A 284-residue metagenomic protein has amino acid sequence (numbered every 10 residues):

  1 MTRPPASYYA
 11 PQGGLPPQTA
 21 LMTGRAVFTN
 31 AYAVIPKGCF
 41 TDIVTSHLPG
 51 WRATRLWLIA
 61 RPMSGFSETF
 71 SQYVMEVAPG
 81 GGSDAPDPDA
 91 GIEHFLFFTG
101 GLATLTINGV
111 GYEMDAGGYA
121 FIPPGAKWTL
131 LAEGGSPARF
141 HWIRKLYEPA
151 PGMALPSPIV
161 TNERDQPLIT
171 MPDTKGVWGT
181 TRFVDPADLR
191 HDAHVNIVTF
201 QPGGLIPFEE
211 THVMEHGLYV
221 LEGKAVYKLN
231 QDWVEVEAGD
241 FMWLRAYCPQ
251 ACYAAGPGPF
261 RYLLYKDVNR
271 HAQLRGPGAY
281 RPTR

Functional and structural regions predicted by a protein language model:
M1-E68, G135, R139-A193, P277-R284: A short, N-terminal "cap"/entry segment at the start of jelly-roll beta-barrel domains of the cupin/DSBH fold
T2-A31, F208-T211, E215-L221, V226-R284: C-terminal functional regions that serve as terminal interaction/effector modules
A53-P62, S71-A90, T181-V184, N196-H212 (+1 more regions): Conserved short histidine dyad/triad with adjacent acidic residue
S71, D84-P86, I92, N108 (+5 more regions): Short, solvent-exposed loop/turn positions at domain surfaces that link secondary-structure elements or cap domain
P79, G91-T104, N108, V213-N230: Glycine- and acidic-residue-biased ligand/ion/polar-headgroup-sensing regions
F95, G109-P124, N230-Y247: Short acidic-glycine-tyrosine-enriched beta hairpin
G111, P124-A150, A246-A272: Ligand-binding loop in jelly-roll beta-barrel domains
I159-Y227, Q231-V234: Surface-exposed interaction/gating patches
